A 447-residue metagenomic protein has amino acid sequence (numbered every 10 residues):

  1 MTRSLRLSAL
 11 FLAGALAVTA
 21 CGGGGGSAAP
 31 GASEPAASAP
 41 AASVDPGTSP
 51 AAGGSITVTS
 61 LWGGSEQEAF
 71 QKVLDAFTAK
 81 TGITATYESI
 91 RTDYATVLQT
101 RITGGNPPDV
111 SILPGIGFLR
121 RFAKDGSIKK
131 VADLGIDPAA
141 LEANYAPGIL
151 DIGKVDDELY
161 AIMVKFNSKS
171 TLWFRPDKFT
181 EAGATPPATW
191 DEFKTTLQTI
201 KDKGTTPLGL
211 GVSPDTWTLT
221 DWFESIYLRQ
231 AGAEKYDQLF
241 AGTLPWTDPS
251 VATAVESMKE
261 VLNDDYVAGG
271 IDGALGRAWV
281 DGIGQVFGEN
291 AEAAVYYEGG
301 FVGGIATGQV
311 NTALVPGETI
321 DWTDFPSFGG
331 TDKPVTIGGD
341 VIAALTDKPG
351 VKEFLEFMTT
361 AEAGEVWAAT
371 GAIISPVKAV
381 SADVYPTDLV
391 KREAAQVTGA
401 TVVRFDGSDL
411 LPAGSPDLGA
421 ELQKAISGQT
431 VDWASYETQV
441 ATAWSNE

Functional and structural regions predicted by a protein language model:
S4-L10, G14, G22-R120, D137-A140 (+4 more regions): Conserved N-terminal structural module of periplasmic/extracytoplasmic solute-binding proteins
T48-S49, I116-S170, K194, T319: Hinge/lid segment of periplasmic solute-binding proteins
D75-A76, A291, E298-F301, G308-I373: Extracytoplasmic/periplasmic substrate-recognition and gating elements
T100-R101, P108-D109, A140-P176, P207-L210 (+2 more regions): A structural signal for short loop-to-beta-strand junctions that line the ligand-binding cleft of periplasmic/secreted
Y160-V164, K194-L244: Extracytoplasmic/periplasmic solute-binding protein
T180, K201-G204, A395-E447: Conserved C-terminal helix/tail region of periplasmic/extracytoplasmic solute-binding proteins
A241-L275: Glycine-centered hinge/linker elements that transmit conformational signals in sensory and ligand-binding systems
I320-T323, A368-D417: Long, aromatic- and glycine/proline-rich binding clefts that accommodate carbohydrate-like moieties
